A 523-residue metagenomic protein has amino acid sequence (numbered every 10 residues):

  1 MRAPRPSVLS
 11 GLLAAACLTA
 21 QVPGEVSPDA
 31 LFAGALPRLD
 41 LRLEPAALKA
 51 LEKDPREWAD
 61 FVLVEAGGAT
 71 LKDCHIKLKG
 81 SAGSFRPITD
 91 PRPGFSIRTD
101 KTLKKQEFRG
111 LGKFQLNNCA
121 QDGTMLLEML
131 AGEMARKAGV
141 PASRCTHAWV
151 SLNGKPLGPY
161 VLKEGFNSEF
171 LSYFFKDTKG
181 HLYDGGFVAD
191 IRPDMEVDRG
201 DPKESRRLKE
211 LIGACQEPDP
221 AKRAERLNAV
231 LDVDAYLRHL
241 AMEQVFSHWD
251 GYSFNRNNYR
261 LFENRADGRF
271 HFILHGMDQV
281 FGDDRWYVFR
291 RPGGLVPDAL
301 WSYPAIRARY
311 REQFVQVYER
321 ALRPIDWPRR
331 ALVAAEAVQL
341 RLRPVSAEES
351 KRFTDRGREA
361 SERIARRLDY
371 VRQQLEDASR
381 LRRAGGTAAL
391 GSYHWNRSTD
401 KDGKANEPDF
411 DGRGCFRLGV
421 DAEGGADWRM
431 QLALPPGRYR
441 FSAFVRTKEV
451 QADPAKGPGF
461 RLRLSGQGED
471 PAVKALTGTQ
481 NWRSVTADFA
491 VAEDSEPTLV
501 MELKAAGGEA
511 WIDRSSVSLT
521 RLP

Functional and structural regions predicted by a protein language model:
M1-L12: Bacterial N-terminal signal peptides that target proteins for export
G11-Q21: Hydrophobic h-region of N-terminal signal peptides that target proteins for export in Gram-negative bacteria
A20-G385: Phosphate/dinucleotide-binding and metal-coordinating scaffold of catalytic cores in nucleotide-dependent enzymes
A378-P523: Extracellular and organelle-lumenal recognition/adhesion modules and their flexible linkers in secreted
